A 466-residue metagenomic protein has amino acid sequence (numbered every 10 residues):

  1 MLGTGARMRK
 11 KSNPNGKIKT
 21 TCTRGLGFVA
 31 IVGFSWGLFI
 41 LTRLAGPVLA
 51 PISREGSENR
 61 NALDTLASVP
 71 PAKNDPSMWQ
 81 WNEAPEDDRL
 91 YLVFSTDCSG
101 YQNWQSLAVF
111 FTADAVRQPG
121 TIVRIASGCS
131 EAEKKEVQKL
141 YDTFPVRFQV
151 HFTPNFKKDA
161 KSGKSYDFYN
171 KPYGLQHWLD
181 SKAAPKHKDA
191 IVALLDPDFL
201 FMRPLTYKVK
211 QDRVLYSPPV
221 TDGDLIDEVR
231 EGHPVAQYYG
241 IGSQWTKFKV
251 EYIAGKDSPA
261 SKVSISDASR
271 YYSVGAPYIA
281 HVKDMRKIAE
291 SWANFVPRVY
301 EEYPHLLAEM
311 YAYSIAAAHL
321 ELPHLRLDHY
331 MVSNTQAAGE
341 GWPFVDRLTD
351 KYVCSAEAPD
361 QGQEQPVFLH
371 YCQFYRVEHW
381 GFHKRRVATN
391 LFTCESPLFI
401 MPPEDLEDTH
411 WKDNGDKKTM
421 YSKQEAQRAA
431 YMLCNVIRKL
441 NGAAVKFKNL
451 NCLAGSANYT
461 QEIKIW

Functional and structural regions predicted by a protein language model:
L2-L26: Helix-loop boundary elements of multi-pass alpha-helical membrane proteins
T21-N170, L179-K188, V445, N449-I465: N-terminal anchoring/stem segment of glycosyltransferases
Q102, A132-K134, D159-A160, L200-P204 (+2 more regions): Short catalytic/ligand-binding loop motif for oxyanion handling, primarily in non-cytosolic enzymes, centered on
A108-F110, K139-D142, Y207-P218, L320-P323 (+3 more regions): Short secondary-structure boundary/capping segments
D167-Y239: GT-A fold catalytic core of metal-dependent nucleotide-sugar glycosyltransferases, centered on the diacidic
V229-S261: E2/UBC-UEV (E2-variant) core
F248-D360, V367: Catalytic core and acceptor-binding pocket of nucleotide-sugar-dependent glycosyltransferases
L320-W466: C-terminal catalytic/acceptor-binding lobe
